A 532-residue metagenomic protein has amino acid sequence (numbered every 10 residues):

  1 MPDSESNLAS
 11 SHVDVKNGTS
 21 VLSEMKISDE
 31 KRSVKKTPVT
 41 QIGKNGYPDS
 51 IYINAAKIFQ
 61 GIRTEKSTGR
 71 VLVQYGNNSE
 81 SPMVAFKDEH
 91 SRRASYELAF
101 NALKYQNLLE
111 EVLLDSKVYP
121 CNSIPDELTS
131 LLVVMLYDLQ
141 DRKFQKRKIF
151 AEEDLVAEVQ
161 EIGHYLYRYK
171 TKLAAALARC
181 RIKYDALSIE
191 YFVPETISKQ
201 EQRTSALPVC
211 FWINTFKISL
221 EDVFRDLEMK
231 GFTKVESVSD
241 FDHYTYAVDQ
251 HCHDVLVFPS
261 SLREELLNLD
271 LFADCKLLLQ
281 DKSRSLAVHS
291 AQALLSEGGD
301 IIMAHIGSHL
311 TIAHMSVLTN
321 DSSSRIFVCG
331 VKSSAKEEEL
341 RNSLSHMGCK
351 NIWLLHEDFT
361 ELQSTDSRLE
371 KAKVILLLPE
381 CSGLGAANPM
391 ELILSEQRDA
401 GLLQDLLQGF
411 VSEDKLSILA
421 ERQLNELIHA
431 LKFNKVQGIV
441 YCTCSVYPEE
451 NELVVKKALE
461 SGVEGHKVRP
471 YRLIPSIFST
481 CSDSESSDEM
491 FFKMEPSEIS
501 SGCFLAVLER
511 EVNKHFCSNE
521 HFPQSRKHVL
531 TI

Functional and structural regions predicted by a protein language model:
M1-E30, P38-G46, I352-W353, E357 (+4 more regions): Mixed-charge, low-complexity intrinsically disordered regions
P2-L269: Class I Rossmann-like S-adenosyl-L-methionine
R263-G298: SAM-dependent Rossmann-like transferase core, predominantly class I methyltransferases with a strong bias toward
H289, A293, G307-S322: Conserved SAM-binding loop of SAM-dependent methyltransferases across substrates and taxa, primarily the Class I
S296, T319-N320, N434-K435: Helix-to-beta-strand junctions that scaffold the AdoMet/dcAdoMet cofactor pocket in Class I SAM-dependent enzymes
I301, S322-C329: Short beta-strand element of Class I
C329-K371, L377, I418: S-adenosyl-L-methionine
T360-I393, L402-A420, L424-E426, K432-I532: C-terminal catalytic and target-recognition region of SAM-dependent MTase-like enzymes, primarily methyltransferases
